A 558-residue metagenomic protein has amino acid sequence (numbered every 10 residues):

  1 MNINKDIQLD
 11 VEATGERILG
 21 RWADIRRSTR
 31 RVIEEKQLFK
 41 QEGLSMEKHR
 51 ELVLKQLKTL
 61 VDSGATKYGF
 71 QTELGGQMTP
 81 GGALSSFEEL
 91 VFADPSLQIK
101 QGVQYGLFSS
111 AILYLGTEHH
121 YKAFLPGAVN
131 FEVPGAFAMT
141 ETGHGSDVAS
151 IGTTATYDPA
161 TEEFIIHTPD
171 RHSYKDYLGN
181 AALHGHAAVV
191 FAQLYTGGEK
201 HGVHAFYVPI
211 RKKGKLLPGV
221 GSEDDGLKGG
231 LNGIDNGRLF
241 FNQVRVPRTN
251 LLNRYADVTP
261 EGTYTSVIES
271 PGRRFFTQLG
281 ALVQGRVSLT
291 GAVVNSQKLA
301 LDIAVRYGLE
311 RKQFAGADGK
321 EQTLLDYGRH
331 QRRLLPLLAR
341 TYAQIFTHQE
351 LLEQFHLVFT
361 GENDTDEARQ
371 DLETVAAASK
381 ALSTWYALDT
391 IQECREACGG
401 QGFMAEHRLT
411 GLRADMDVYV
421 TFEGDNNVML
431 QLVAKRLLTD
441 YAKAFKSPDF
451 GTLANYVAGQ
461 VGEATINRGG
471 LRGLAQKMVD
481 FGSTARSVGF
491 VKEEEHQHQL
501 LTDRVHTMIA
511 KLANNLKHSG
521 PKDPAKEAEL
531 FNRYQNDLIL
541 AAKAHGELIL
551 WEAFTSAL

Functional and structural regions predicted by a protein language model:
M1-L558: Flavin-dependent oxidoreductase catalytic core characteristic of acyl-CoA dehydrogenase/oxidase-like enzymes
